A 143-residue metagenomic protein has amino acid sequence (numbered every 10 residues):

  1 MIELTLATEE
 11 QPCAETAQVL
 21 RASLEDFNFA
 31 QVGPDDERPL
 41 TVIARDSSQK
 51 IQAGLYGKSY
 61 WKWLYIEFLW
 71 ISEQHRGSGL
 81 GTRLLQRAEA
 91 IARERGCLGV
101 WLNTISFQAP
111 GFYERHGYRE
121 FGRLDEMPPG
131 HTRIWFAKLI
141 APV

Functional and structural regions predicted by a protein language model:
M1-P12, P142-V143: Conserved N-terminal entry element of GNAT/NAT acetyltransferase domains
L20, Y113-E114, Y118: Conserved active-site tyrosine of GNAT-family acetyltransferases
D35, D46, L55-L64, L69-I71: A conserved beta-strand-loop-helix scaffold within acyl/acetyltransferase catalytic domains
E37-L55, R83: Conserved beta-hairpin
S59-E67, R76, P128-R133: A conserved beta-turn-beta hairpin within the catalytic core of GNAT-like acetyltransferases that forms part
G77-A90, R115: Conserved acetyl-CoA-binding loop-helix of GNAT-fold acetyltransferases
A92-I105: Conserved GNAT acetyl-CoA-binding A-motif
W101-N103, R119-W135: Conserved catalytic-core motifs of GNAT/GCN5-like acyltransferases
